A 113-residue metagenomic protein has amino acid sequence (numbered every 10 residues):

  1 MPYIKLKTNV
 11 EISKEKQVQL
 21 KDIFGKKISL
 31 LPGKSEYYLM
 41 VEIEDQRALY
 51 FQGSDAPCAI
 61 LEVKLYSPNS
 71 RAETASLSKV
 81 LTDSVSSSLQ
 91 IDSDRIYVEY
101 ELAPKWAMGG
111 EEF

Functional and structural regions predicted by a protein language model:
M1-F113: Interaction-mediating elements
